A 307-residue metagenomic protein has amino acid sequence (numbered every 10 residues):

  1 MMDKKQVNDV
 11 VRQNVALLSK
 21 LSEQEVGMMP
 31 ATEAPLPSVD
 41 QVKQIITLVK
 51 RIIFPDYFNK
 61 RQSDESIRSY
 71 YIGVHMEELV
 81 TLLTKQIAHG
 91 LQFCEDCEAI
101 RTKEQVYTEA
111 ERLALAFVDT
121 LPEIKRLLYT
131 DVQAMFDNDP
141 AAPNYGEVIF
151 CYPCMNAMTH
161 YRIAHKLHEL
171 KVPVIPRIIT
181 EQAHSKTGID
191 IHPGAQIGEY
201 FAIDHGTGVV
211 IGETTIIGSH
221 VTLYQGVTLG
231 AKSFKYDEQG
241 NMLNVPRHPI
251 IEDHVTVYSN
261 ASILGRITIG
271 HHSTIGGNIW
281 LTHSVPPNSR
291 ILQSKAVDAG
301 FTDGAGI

Functional and structural regions predicted by a protein language model:
M1-I178, G306-I307: Terminal amphipathic alpha-helical/low-complexity segments used for targeting or macromolecular assembly
A183-D303: Structural signal for interior beta-strand "rungs" in well-ordered beta-sheet cores of soluble enzyme domains
